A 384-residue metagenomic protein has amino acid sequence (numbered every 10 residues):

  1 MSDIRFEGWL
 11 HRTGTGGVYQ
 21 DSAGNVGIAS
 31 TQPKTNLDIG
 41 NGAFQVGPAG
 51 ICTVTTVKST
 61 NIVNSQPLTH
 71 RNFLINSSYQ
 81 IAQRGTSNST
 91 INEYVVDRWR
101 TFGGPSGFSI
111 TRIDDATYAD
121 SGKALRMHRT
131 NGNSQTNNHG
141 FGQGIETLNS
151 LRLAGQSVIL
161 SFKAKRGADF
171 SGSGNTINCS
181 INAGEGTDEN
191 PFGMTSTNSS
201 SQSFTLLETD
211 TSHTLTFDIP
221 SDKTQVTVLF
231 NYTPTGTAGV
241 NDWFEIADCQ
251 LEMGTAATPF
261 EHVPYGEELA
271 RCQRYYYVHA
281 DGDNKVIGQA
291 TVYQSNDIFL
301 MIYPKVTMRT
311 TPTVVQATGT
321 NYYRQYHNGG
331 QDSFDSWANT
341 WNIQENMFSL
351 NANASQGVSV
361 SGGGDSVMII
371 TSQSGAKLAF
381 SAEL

Functional and structural regions predicted by a protein language model:
M1-T15, G24-G42: Right-handed beta-helix
E7, N36-S65, D242, A247-D248: Small/polar residue-rich beta-strand/coil "junction" motifs that cap repeat-based extracellular fibers
D21: Residues immediately N-terminal to the Walker A/P-loop in ABC ATPase nucleotide-binding domains
G24-N36, I51-T56, T60-N61, I81-A82 (+1 more regions): Short sequence segments immediately N-terminal to proteolytic processing junctions that release a mature
T60-L384: Extracellular and organelle-lumenal recognition/adhesion modules and their flexible linkers in secreted
